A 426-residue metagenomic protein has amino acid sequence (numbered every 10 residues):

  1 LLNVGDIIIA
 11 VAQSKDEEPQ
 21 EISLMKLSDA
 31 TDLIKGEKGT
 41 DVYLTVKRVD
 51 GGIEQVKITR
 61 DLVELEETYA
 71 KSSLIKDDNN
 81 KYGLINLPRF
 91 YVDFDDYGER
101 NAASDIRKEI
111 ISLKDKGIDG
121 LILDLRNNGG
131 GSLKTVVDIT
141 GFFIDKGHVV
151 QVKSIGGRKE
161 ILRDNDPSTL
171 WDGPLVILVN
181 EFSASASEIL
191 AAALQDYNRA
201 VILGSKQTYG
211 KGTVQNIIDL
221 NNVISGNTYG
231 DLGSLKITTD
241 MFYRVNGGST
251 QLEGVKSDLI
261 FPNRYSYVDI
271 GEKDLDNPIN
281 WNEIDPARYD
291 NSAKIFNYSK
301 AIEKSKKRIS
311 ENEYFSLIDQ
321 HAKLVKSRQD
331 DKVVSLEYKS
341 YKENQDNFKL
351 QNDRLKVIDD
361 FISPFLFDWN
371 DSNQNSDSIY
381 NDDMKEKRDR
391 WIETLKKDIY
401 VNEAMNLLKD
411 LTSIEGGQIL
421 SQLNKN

Functional and structural regions predicted by a protein language model:
L1-I224, M241, E393, K397 (+1 more regions): Cleft-lining beta-strand/loop regions that shape enzyme active-site pockets
I8, E21, L65-S73, Y91 (+8 more regions): Generic preference for hydrophobic/aromatic residues in regular secondary structure cores
G52-Q55, L232-S234, S249: Short, mixed charged/polar active-site loops that provide acid/base catalysis or chelate metal/phosphate cofactors
K146, T213-D219, D231-G233, E253-V255 (+1 more regions): Acidic, S/T/G-rich, low-cysteine, solvent-exposed domains in lumenal/extracellular/periplasmic regions of secretory
V150-V152, V201-S205, L235, V245 (+2 more regions): Acidic/polar loop patches that form or flank catalytic/metal-binding clefts of enzymes that bind anionic ligands
Y229-D240: Short acidic, Pro/Gly- and aromatic-enriched capping/linker segments at domain boundaries
Y243-S421: Conserved functional hotspot residues or short segments at active or partner-binding sites across diverse domains
N424-N426: Short, solvent-exposed mixed-charge patches
